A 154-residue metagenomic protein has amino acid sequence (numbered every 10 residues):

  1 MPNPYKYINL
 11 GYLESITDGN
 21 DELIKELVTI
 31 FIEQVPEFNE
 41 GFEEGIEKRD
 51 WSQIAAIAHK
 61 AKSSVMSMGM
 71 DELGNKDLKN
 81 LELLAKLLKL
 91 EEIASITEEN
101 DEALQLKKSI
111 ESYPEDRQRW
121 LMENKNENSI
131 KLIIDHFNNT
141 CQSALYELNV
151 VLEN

Functional and structural regions predicted by a protein language model:
P2-Y7, I32, S64-N154: Amphipathic, coiled-coil-like alpha-helical segments
I8-K60, E127-N154: Long, amphipathic alpha-helical coiled-coil segments characteristic of histidine-phosphotransfer scaffolds
